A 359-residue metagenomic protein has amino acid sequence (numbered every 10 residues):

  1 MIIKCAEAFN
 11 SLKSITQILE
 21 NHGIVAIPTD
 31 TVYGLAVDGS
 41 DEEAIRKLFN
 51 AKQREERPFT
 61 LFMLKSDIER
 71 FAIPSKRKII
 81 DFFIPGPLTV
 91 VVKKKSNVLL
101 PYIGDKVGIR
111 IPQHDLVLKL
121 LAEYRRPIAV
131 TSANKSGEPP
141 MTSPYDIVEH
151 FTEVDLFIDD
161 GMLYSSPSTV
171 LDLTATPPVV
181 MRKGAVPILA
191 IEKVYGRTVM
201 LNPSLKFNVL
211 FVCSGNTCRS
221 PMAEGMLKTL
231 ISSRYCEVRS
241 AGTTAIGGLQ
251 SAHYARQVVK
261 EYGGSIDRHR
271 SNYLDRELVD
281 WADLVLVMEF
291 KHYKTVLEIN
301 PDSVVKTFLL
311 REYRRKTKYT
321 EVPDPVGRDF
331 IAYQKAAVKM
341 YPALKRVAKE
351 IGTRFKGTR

Functional and structural regions predicted by a protein language model:
M1, P127, L156, E237-R239 (+2 more regions): Conserved beta-strand segments of alpha/beta enzyme cores
M1-N208: Active-site-adjacent structural elements in enzyme catalytic cores
F59-T60, L64, S240-A245, R311: A short, structured active-site edge motif that brings together acidic residues
L64, T131, S220, M288-E289: Replace "coordinates the UDP/GDP/TDP-sugar" with "coordinates nucleotide-activated sugar donors
K95-P101, A252-V258, K318-E321: Short, basic/glycine-rich phosphate-binding loops at helix/coil junctions that contact nucleotide phosphates
T131-E138, T174-V179, K294-R359: Phosphate-binding/catalytic loops
P203-A282, K349-K356: Conserved active-site segments centered on acidic
